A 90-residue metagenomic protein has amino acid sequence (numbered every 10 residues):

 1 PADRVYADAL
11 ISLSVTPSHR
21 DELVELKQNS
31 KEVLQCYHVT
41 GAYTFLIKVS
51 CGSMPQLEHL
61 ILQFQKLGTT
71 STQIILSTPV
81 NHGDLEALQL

Functional and structural regions predicted by a protein language model:
P1-L90: A compositional/biophysical signature of low hydrophobicity enriched in polar/charged and small residues
